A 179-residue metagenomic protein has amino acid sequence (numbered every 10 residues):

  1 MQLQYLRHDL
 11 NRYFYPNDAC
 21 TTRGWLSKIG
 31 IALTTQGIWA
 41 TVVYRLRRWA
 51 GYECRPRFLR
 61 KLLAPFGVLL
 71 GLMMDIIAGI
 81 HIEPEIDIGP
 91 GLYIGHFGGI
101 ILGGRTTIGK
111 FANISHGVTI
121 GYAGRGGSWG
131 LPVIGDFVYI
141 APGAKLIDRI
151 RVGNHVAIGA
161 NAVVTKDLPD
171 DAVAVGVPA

Functional and structural regions predicted by a protein language model:
M1-A78: Terminal amphipathic alpha-helical/low-complexity segments used for targeting or macromolecular assembly
D75-A179: Structural signal for interior beta-strand "rungs" in well-ordered beta-sheet cores of soluble enzyme domains
